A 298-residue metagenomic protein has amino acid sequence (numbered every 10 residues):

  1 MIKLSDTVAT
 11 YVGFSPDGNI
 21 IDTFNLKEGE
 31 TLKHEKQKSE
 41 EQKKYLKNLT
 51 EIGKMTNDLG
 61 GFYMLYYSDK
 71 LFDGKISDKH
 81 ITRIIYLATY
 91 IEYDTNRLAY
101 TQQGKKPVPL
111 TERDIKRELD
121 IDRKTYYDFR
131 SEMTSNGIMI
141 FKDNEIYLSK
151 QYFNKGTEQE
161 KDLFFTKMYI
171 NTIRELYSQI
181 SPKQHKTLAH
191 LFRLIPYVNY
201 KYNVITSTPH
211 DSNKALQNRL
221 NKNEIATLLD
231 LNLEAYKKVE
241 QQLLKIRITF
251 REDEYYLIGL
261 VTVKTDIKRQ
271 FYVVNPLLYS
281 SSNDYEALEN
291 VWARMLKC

Functional and structural regions predicted by a protein language model:
M1-K105, F153-Q217: Short recognition helix of helix-turn-helix/winged-helix DNA-binding domains
M1-T7, Y93-I146, N203-I267: Winged helix-turn-helix DNA-binding recognition segment
T10, K44, G61-Y66, T125 (+5 more regions): Intrinsically disordered, low-complexity N-terminal regions enriched in serine/proline/glycine with scattered basic
L87, I115, L191-L194, I225 (+1 more regions): Short low-polarity hydrophobic stretches
T111, N144-F164, L260-D284: Short, cationic-aromatic polyanion-contact patches
E286-L288: DNA/chromatin major-groove-contacting recognition/catalytic segments
R294-C298: Extended, low-complexity alpha-biased scaffolding regions
